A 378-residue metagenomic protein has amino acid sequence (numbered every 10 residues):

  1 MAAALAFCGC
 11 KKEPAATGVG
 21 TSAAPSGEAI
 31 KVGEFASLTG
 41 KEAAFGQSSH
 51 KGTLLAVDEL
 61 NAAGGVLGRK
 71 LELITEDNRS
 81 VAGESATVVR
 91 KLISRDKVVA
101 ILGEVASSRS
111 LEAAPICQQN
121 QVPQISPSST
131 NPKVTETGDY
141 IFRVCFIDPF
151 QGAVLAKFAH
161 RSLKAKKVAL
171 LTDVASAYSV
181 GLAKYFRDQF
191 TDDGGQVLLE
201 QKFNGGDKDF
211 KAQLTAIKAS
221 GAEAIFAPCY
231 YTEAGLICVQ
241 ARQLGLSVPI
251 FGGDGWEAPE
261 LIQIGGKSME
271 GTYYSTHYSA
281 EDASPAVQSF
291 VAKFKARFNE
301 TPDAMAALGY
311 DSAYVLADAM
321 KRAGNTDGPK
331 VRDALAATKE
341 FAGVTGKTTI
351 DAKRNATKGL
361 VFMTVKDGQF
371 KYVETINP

Functional and structural regions predicted by a protein language model:
M1-K31, A62, N377-P378: Short, low-complexity disordered leader/linker segments with a strong preference for bacterial N-terminal type II
A15-G20, A44-K51, A63-T135, F203-F210 (+1 more regions): Beta-alpha junction/loop-to-helix N-cap segments that form part of ligand/metal-binding clefts
A24-G52, E76-G83, V105-A106, L171-V180 (+3 more regions): Extracytoplasmic "Venus flytrap"
S85, V144-K167, V180-L182, K208-K211 (+4 more regions): Hydrophobic alpha-helical segments within soluble ligand-binding/sensing domains
C117, L182-S275: Extracellular/periplasmic bilobed ligand-binding domains
I141-G205, A224, L316: An alpha-beta-alpha
C238-Y310, G324, T364-N377: Extracellular/periplasmic periplasmic-binding protein-like sensory domains
A296-A306, A317-F370: Segments of small-molecule ligand-sensing domains
